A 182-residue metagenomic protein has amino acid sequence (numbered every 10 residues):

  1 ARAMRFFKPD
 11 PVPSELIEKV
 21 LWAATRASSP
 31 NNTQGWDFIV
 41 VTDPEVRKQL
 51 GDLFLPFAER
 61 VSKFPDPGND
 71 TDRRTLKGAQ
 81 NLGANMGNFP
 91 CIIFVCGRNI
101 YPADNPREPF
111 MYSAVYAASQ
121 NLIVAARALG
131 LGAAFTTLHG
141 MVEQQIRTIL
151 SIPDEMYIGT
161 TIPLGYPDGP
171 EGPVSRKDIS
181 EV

Functional and structural regions predicted by a protein language model:
A1-D10: Generic N-terminal amphipathic, Lys/Arg-enriched alpha-helix
A3-M4, G159-V182: C-terminal helix-cap and adjacent tail motif
P11-E15, V41: A short beta-loop-alpha structural element at the N-terminal edge of CoA-dependent acyl/N-acetyltransferase catalytic
V20-T25, I93, N99-T148: Small-aliphatic-rich amphipathic alpha-helix that forms the alpha element of a beta-alpha
W22-R26, L76-N81, I146-I149, G169: Glycine-rich, charged/polar anion/phosphate-binding loops that engage phosphate groups from diverse ligands
R26-T33: Glycine-rich phosphate/pyrophosphate-binding beta-alpha loops
Q34, V40-V115: Glycine/small-residue-rich phosphate/adenosyl-binding loop
I146-G159: Short, electropositive alpha-helical surface patch
